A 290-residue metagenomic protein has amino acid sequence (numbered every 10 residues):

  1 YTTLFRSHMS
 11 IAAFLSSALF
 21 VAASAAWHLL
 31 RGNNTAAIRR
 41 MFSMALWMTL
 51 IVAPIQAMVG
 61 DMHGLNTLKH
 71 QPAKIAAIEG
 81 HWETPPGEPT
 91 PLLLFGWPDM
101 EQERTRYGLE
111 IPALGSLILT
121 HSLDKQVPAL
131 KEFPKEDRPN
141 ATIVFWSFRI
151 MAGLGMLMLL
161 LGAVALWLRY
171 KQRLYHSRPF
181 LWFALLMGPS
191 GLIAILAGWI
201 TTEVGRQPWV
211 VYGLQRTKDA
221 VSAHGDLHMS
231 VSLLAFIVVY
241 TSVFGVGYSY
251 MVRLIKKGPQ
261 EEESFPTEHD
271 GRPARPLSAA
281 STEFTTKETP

Functional and structural regions predicted by a protein language model:
Y1-L4: Short, small-residue-biased leader/transition segments that mark boundaries at the very start of proteins
R6-K69: Internal alpha-helical transmembrane segments
M48-L117: Aromatic-rich transmembrane-lumenal/periplasmic boundary elements in polytopic membrane proteins
P86-L154, L160: Small-residue-enriched transmembrane helix-hairpin modules in multi-pass membrane proteins
R138, V210-V231: Short, membrane-exposed interhelical loops at transmembrane-helix boundaries
P139-W199, S230-L254: C-terminal substrate/ligand-recognition segments
L196-R216: Juxtamembrane non-transmembrane "cap" segments at the membrane-aqueous interface of multi-pass membrane proteins
P266-P290: Long, low-complexity, intrinsically disordered cytosolic termini of multi-pass membrane proteins
